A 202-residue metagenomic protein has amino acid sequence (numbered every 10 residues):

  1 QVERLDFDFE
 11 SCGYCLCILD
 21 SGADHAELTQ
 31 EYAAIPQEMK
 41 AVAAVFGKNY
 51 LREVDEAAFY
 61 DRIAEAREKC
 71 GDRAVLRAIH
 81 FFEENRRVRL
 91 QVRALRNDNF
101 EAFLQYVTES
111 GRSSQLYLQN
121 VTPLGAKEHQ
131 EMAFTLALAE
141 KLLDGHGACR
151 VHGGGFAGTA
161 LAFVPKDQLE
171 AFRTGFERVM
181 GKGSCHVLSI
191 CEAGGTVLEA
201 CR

Functional and structural regions predicted by a protein language model:
Q1-R150, A162-R202: C-terminal nucleotide
A157-A160: N-terminal pre-core extensions flanking Radical SAM catalytic domains
